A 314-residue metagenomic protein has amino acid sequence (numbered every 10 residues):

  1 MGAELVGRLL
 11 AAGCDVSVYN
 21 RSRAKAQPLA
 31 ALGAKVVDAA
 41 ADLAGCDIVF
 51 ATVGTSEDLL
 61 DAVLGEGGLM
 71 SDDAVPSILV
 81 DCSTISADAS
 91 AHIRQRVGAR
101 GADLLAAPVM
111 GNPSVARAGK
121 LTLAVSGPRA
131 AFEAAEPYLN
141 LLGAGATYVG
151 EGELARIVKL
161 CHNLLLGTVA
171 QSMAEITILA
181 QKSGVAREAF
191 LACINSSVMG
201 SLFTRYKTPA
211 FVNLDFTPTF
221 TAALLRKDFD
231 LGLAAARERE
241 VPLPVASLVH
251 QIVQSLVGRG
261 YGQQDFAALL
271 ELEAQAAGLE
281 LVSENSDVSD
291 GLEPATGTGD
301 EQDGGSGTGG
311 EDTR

Functional and structural regions predicted by a protein language model:
M1-A51, S83, P113, L281 (+3 more regions): NAD(P)+-binding Rossmann beta1-loop-alpha1 motif at the extreme N-terminus of oxidoreductases
V16, V36, D103-L105, A146 (+2 more regions): Hydrophobic beta-strand scaffold residues
A40-L104: Rossmann-fold NAD(P) dinucleotide-binding segment
V53, T84-L164: Rossmann-fold dinucleotide-binding core
L154-A277: Helical "substrate-binding/catalytic lid" subdomain of Rossmann-like NAD(P)-dependent dehydrogenases/reductases
G258-R314: NAD(P)-dependent dehydrogenase/reductase Rossmann-like domain
